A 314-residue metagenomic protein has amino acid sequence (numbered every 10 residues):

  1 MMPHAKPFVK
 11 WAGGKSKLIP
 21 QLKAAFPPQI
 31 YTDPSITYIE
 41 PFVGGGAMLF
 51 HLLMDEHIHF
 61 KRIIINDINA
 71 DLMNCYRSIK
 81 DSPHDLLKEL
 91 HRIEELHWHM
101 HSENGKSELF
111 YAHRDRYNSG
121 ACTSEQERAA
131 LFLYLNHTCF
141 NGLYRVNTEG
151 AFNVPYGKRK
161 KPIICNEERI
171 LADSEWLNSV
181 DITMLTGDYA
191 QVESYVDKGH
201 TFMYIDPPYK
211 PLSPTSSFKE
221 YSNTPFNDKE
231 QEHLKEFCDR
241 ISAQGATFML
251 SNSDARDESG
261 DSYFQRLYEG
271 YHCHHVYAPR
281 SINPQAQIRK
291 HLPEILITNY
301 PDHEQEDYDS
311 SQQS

Functional and structural regions predicted by a protein language model:
M1-T37, F42, A47-M48, D55 (+1 more regions): S-adenosyl-L-methionine
P27-I30, E193-G199: Short amphipathic alpha-helix with an adjacent loop that forms part of the alpha/beta core around
Y38-L52, I65-N69, L133-F140, N147 (+4 more regions): Conserved proline-anchored active-site loop of SAM-dependent methyltransferases that bridges a beta-strand
D55-S179, T183: Class I S-adenosyl-L-methionine-dependent methyltransferase module
V146-K160, Y209-E230: Mobile active-site "lid"/loop adjacent to the S-adenosyl-L-methionine
L185-D188, Y277: Short loop/edge segments at beta-strand edges and connector loops that shape dinucleotide/nucleotide cofactor-binding
Q231-P279: Conserved Class I SAM-dependent methyltransferase catalytic core
L267-D309: Class I S-adenosyl-L-methionine
